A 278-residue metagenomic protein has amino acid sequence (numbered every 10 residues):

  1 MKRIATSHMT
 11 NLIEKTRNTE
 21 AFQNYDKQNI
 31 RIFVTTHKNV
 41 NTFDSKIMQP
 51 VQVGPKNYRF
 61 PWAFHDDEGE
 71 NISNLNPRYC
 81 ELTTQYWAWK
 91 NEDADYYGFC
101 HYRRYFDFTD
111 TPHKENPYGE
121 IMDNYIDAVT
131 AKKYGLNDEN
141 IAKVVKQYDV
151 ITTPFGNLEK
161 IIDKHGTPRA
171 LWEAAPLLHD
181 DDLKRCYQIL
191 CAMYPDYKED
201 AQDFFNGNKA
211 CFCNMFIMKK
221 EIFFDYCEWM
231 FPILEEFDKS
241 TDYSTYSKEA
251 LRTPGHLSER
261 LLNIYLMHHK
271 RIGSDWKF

Functional and structural regions predicted by a protein language model:
K2-F278: ER/Golgi luminal nucleotide-sugar-dependent glycosyltransferases, focusing on the catalytic module
